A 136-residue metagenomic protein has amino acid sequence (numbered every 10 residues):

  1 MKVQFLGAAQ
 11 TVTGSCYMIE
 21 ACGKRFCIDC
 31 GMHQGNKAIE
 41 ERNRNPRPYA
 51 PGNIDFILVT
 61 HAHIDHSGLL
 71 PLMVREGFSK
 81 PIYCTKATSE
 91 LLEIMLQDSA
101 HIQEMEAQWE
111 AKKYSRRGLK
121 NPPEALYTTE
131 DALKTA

Functional and structural regions predicted by a protein language model:
M1-Q4, R25: Extreme N-terminal starter segment of soluble prokaryotic enzymes
G7-A9: Short Gly/Pro-enriched turn/cap motifs at secondary-structure boundaries
T11-V12, D65: Short acidic loop-to-helix transition motifs that present clustered carboxylates
V12-T13, A132-A136: Short, basic and Ser/Thr-rich N-terminal targeting/leader segments
G14-I19: Short beta-strand scaffold segments in enzyme catalytic cores
A21-K80, C84-E90, M95-K134: Pre-active-site segment of Zn-dependent metallo-hydrolases
